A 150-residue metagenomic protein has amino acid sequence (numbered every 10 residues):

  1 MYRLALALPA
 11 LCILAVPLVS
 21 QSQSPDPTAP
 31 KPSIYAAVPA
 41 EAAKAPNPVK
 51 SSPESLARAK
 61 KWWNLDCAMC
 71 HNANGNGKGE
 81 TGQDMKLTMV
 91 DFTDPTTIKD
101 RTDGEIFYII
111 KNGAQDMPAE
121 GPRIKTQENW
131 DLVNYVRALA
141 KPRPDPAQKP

Functional and structural regions predicted by a protein language model:
M1-L4: Positively charged n-region of N-terminal signal peptides that target proteins for export
A7-P17: Bacterial N-terminal signal peptides
Q21-K31: Cleaved targeting-peptide boundary
A29-W62, P146-P150: Electrostatic cytochrome c docking/interface patches
P53-N76, I106-N112: Sequence/structural segment immediately N-terminal to covalent heme-attachment motifs in c-type and related
E80-D84: Short cysteine/histidine-rich zinc-coordinating motifs and their immediately flanking basic loops
M89-G104, A119-N129: Electron-transfer interface patches adjacent to heme c in soluble/periplasmic c-type cytochromes and di-/multiheme
Y108-I110, A114-Q115, G121-Q148: C-terminal capping alpha-helices of c-type cytochrome domains
